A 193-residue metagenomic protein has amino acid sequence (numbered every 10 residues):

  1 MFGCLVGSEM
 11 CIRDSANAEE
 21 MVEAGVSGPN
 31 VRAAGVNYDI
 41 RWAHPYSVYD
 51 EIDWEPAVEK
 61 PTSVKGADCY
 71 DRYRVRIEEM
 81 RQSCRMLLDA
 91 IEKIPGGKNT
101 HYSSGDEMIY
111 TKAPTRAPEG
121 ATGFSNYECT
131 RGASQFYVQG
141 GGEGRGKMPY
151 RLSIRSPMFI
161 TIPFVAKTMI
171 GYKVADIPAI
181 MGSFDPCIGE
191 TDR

Functional and structural regions predicted by a protein language model:
M1-G7, C11-I12: Single conserved hydrophobic/aromatic residue that forms the stacking wall/gate of nucleotide- or nucleobase-binding
A16-E55, D68, M86-R145: Structured beta-strand/loop patches that form or line metal/cofactor-binding pockets in enzymes
V58-K60, I77, C84, Y127-R131 (+3 more regions): Active-site proximal loops enriched in glycine and acidic residues that flank catalytic Cys/His/Asp and coordinate
R76, S83-K93, T168, I180-S183 (+1 more regions): Generic, well-ordered alpha-helical scaffold segments in large soluble proteins
M80, K147: Hydrophobic, well-ordered secondary-structure elements that form the walls of internal hydrophobic environments
Y137, M148-R193: TerminUS-proximal long segments
